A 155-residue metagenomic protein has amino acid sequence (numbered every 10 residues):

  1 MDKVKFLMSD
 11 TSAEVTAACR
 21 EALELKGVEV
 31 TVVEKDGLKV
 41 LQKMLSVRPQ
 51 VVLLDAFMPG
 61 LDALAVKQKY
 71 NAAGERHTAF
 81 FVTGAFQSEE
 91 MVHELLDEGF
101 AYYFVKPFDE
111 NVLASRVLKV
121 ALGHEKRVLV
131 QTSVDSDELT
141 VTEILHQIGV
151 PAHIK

Functional and structural regions predicted by a protein language model:
D2-E14, C19-L23, V52: Conserved acidic segment of CheY-like receiver
A22, V112-K126: Receiver (REC) domain switch/output surface
G27-K35, K43: Short hydrophobic/Thr-rich beta-strand motif most characteristic of the beta2 strand and flanking loop of CheY-like
D36, L61-A65: Acidic catalytic/metal-coordinating carboxylates
Q42, L64-R76: Short amphipathic alpha-helix used as the core "switch/output" element in two-component signaling
L54-A56: Active-site residues of response regulator receiver
A65, Q87-Y102: Alpha4 helix (beta4-alpha4-beta5 surface) of REC/receiver domains from two-component response regulators
K106: A Lys-centered signature of the CheY-like receiver
